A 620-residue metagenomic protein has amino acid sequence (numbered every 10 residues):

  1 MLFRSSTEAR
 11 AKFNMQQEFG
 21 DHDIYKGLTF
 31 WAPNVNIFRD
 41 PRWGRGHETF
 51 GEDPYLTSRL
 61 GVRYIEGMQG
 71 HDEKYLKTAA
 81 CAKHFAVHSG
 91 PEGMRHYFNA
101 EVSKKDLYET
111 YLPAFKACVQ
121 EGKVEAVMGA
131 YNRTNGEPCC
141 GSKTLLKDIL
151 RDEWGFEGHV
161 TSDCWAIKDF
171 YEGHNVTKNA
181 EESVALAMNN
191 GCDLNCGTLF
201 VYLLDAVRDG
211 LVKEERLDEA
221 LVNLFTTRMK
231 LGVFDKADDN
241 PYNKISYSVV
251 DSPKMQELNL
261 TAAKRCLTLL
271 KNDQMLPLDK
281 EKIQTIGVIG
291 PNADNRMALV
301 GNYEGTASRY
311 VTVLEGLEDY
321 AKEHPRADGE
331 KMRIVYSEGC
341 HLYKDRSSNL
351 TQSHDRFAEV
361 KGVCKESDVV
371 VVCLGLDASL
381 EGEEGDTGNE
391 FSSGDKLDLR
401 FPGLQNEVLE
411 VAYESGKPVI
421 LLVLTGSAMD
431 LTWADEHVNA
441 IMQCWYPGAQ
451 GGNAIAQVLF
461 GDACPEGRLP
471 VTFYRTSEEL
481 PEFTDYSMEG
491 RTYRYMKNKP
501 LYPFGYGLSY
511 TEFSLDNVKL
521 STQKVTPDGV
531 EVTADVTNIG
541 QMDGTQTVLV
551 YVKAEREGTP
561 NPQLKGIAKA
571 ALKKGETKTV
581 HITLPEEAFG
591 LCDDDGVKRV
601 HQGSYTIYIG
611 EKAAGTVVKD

Functional and structural regions predicted by a protein language model:
M1-D593, V597-A613, K619-D620: Glycoside hydrolase catalytic-domain context in secreted enzymes
